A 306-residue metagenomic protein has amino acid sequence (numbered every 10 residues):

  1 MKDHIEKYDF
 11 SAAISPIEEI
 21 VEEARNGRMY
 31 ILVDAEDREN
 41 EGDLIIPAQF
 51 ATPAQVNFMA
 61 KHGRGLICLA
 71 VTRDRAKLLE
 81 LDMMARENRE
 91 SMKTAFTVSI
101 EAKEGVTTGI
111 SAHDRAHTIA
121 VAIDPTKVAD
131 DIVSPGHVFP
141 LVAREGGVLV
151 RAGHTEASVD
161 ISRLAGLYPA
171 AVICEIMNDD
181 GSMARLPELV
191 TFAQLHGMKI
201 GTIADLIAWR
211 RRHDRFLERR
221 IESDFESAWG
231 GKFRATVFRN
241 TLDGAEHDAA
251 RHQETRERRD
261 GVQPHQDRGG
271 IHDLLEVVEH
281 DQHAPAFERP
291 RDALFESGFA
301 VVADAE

Functional and structural regions predicted by a protein language model:
M1-A250, R256: Catalytic domains of riboflavin
Q55, F225, A293-F295, V302: Short, intrinsically disordered/low-complexity patches at protein termini and at juxtamembrane boundaries
L206, G270, E276-V277, A300-V301: Generic short N-terminal amphipathic or hydrophobic helices
T255-L275, F287-F295: Hydrophobic, low-acid, alpha-helix-prone terminal segments
V278, P290, G298-A305: Short, intrinsically disordered low-complexity segments enriched in Ser/Thr with adjacent Pro
E279-A284: N-terminal helix-forming leader/targeting segments
